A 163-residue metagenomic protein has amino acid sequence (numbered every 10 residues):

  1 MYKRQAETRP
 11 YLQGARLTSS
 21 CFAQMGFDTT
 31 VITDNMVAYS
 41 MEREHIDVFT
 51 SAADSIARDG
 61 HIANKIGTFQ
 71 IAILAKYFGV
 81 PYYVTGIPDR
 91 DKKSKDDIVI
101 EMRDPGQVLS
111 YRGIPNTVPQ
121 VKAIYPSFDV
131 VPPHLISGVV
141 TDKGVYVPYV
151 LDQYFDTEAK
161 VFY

Functional and structural regions predicted by a protein language model:
M1-Y2: Short, small-residue-biased leader/transition segments that mark boundaries at the very start of proteins
T8-Y163: Conserved phosphate- and dinucleotide-binding cores of soluble alpha/beta proteins, encompassing both enzyme active
